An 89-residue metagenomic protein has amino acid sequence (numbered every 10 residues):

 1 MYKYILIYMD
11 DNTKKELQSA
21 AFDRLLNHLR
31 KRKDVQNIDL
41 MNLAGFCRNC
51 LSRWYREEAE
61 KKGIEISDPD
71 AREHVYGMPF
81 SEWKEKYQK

Functional and structural regions predicted by a protein language model:
I7-K89: Domain-level signature for proteins that mediate thiol-based redox and metal-cofactor handling
